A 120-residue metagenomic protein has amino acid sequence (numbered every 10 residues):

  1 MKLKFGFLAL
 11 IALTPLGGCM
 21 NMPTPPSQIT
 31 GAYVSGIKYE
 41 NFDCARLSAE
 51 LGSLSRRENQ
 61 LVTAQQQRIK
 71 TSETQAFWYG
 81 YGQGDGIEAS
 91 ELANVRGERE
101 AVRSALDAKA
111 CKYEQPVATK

Functional and structural regions predicted by a protein language model:
M1-L8: Bacterial N-terminal signal peptides that target proteins for export
K4, A32, G84-E88: Residue-level detector of alpha-helix boundaries and kinks
L10-L13, K38, A105: Processing junctions and N-termini across compartments
P15-G18: C-terminal motif of bacterial Sec signal peptides marking the signal peptidase cleavage site
M20-M22: Bacterial signal peptide processing site
T24-S27, G31-V34, Q75, G82: General secondary-structure edge motif
S27-E50: Post-signal peptide N-terminal segment of mature Sec-exported envelope proteins
A45-K120: Intrinsically disordered, glycine/charged-rich N-terminal periplasmic/extracytoplasmic linker segments that lie
